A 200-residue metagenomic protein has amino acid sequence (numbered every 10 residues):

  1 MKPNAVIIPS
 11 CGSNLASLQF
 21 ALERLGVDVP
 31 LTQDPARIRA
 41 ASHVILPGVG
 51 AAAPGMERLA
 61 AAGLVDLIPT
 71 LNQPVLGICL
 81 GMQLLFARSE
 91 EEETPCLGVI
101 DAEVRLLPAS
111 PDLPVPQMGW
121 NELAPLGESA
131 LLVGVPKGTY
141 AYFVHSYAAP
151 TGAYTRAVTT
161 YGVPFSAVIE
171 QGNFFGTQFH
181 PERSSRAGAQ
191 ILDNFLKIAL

Functional and structural regions predicted by a protein language model:
M1-V6, N173: Extreme N-terminal starter segment of soluble prokaryotic enzymes
A5-V27, P181-S184: N-terminal beta1-alpha1 ligand-phosphate binding loop
V29-A40: Short acidic low-complexity segments
I38-G48: Short acidic/histidine-rich motifs immediately flanking catalytic phosphotransfer sites in two-component signaling
A41-S42, N72, D101, T139: Short, well-ordered alpha-helix to beta-strand connector turns
G50-M118: Cysteine-nucleophile active-site neighborhood
A87-F165: Pocket-forming structural segment of enzyme catalytic cores
T177-L200: Acyltransferase
